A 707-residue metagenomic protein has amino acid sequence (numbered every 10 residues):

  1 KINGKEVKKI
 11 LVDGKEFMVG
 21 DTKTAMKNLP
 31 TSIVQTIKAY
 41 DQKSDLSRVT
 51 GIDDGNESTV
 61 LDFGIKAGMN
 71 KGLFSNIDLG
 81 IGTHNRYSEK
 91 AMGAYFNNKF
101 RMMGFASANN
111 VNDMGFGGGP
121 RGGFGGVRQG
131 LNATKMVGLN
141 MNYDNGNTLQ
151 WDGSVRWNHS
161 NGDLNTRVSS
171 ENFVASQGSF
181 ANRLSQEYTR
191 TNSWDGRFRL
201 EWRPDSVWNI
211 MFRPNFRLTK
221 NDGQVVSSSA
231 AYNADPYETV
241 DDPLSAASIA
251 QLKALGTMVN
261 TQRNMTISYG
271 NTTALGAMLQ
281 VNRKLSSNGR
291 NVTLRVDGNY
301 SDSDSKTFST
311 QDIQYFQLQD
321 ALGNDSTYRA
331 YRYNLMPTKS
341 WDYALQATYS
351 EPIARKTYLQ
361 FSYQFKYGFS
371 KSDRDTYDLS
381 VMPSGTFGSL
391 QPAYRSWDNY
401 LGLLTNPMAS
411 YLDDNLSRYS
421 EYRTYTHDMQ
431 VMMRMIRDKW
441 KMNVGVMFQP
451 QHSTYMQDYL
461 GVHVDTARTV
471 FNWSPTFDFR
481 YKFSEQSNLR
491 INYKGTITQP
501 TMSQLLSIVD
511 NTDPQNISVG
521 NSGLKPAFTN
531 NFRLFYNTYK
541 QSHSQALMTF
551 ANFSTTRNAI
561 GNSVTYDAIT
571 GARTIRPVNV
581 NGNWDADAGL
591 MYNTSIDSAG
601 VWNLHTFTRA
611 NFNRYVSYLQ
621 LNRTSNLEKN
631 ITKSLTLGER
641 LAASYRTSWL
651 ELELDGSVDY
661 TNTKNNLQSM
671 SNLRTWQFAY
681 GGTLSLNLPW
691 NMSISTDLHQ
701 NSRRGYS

Functional and structural regions predicted by a protein language model:
K1-M18, Q35-T36, L46-G55: Extracytoplasmic beta-strand/coil segments of soluble accessory domains associated with Gram-negative outer-membrane
F17-M18, L29, V34, D62: Generic N-terminal leader segments that precede the first folded domain
G20-K23, D41-N85, K99-S707: Primarily recognizes Gram-negative and organellar outer-membrane beta-barrels
M26-S44: Short acidic amphipathic segments
S88: Short, cationic low-complexity segments
